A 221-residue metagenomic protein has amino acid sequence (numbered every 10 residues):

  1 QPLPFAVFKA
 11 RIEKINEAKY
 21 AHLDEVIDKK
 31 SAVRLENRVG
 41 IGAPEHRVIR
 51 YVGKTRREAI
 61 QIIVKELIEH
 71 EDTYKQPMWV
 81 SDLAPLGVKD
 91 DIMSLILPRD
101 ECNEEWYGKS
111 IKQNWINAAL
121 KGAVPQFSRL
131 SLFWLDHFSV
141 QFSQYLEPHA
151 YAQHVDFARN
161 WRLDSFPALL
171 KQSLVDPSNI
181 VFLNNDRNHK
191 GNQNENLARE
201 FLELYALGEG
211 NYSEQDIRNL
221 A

Functional and structural regions predicted by a protein language model:
P2-S110, A119-K121, P125: N-terminal module-boundary/linker segments of secreted carbohydrate-active enzymes
H22, A43-Q61, E104-L220: Primarily short, surface-exposed interaction patches in extracytoplasmic proteins
